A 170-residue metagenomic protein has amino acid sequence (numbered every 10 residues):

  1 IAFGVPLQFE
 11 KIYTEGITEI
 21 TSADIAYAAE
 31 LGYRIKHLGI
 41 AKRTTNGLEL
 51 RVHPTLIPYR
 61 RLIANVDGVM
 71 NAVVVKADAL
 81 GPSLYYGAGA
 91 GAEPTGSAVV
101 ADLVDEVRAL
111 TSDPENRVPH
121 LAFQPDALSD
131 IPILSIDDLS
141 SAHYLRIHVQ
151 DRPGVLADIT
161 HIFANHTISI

Functional and structural regions predicted by a protein language model:
I1, G89-D102: Conserved phosphate/anionic-ligand binding catalytic regions in large, soluble enzymes, centered on
I1-N65, M70-A72, G91: Substrate-binding/catalytic subdomain of NAD(P)-dependent oxidoreductase enzymes
I17-T21, A92, G96, R152 (+1 more regions): Generic structural signal for well-ordered, non-membrane alpha-helical segments in soluble metabolic enzymes
I40-A41, K76-D78, H148: A generic structural motif
Y59, S83-P94: Glycine-rich phosphate/pyrophosphate-binding beta-alpha loops
A72, D78, D113-R117: A glycine- and small/hydrophobic-rich beta-loop-beta segment that serves as a flexible "lid/hinge" or phosphate-binding
V75-Y85, V100: An anion-binding loop in the catalytic cleft
A98, L103, V107-I170: A conserved regulatory-domain signal marking ACT and ACT-like small-molecule sensing domains and adjacent regulatory
